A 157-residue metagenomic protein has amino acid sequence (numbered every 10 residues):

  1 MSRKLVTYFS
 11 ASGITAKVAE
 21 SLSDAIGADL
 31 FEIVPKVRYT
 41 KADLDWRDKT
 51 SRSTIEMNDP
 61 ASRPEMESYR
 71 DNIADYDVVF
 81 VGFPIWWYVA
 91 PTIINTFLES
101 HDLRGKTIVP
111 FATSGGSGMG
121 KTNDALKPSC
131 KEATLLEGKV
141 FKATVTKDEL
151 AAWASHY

Functional and structural regions predicted by a protein language model:
M1-V78, Y88-A90, N95, E99 (+1 more regions): N-terminal beta1-alpha1-beta2 submodule of the flavodoxin-like/Rossmannoid cofactor-binding fold
I26-A28, K106, A133-T134: A structural micro-motif
I73, E99-G105, S129-C130: Short, conserved loop/helix-junction motifs that constitute active-site signature segments in enzyme catalytic cores
F83-P84: Glycine-rich, N-terminal phosphate-binding loop of Rossmann-like dinucleotide-binding domains
W87-Y88, G116: Acidic catalytic loop of the alpha/beta-hydrolase fold
V109-T146: Short, glycine-/small-residue-rich phosphate/pyrophosphate-handling segment
